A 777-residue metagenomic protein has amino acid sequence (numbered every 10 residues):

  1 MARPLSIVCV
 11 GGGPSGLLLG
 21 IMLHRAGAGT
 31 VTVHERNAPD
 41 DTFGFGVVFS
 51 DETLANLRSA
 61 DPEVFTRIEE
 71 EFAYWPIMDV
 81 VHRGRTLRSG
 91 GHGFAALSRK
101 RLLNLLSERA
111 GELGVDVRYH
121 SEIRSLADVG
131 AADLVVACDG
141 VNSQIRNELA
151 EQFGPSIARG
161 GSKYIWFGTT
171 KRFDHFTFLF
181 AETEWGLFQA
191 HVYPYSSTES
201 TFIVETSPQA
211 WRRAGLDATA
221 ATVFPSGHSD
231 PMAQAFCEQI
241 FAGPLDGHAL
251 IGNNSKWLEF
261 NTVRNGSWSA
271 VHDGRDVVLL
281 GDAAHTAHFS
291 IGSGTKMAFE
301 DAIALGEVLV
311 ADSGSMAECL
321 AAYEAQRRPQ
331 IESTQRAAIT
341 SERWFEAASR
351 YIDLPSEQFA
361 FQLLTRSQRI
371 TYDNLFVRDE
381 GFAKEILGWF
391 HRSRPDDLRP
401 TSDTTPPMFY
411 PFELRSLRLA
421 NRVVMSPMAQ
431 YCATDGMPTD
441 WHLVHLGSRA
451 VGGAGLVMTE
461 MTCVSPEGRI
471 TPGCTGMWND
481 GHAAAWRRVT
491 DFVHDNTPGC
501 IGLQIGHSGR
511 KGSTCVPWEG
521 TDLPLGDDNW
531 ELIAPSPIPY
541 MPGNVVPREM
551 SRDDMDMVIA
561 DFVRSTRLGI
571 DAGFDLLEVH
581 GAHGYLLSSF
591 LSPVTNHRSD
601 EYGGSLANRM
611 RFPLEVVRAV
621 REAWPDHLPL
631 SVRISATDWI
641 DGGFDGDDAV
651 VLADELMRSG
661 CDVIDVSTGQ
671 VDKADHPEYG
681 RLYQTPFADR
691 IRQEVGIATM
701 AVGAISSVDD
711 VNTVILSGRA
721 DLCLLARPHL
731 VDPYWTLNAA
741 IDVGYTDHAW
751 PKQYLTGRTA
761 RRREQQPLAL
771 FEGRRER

Functional and structural regions predicted by a protein language model:
A2-L5, E307-L398: C-terminal helical "tail/cap" subdomain of flavin- and related membrane-associated enzymes
A2-P4, D51-W166, F382-R392: Conserved N-terminal helical subregion
A2-S15: Beta1/beta-strand and adjacent pyrophosphate-binding region of the FAD-binding site in flavoprotein oxidoreductases
G12-A26, V136-A137, K256-T340, W344: Conserved mid-domain beta->alpha element of the FAD-binding
H24-F43: Glycine-rich FAD pyrophosphate-binding loop
A38-N56: Conserved N-terminal glycine-rich FAD pyrophosphate-binding loop of Rossmann-like flavoproteins
R85, G90-H92, S98, L113 (+1 more regions): Conserved FAD/dinucleotide-binding core of flavoprotein oxidoreductases
K384-R777: Flavin-dependent oxidoreductase catalytic cores
